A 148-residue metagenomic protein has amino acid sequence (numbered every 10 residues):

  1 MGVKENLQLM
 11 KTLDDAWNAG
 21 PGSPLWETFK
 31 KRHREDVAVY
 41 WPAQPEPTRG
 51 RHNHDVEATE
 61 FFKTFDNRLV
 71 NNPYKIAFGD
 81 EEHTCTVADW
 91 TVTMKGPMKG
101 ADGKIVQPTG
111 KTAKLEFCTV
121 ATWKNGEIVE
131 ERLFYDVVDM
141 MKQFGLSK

Functional and structural regions predicted by a protein language model:
M1-K148: C-terminal and inter-domain tail/linker signature
